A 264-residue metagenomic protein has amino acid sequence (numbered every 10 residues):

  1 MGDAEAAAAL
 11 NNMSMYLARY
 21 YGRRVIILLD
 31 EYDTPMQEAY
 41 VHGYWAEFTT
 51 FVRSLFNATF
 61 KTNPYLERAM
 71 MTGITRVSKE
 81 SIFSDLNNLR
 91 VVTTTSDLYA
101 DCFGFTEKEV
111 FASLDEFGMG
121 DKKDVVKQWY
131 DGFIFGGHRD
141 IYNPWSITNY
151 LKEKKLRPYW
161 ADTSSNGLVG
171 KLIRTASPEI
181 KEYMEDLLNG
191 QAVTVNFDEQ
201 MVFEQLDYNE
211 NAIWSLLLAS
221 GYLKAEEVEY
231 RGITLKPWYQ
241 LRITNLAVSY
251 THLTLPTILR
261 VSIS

Functional and structural regions predicted by a protein language model:
M1-L28, A58, T62: Mid-core helix/loop region of P-loop NTP-binding domains shared across ATPases and GTPases
Y16, E47-L66: Substrate-engagement module of ASCE P-loop NTPases
R23-W45: Conserved P-loop NTPase "ATPase switch" module shared by AAA+ and STAND
L28, E67-I74: Structural recognition of the conserved hydrophobic beta-strand(s) that form the central parallel beta-sheet of P-loop
S81-D85, V92-Y150: Amphipathic alpha-helical segments of the small helical/lid subdomains adjacent to P-loop NTPase cores
S177, K181-Y208: Conserved helicase/translocase motor-coupling segment
E227-Y250: Accessory beta->alpha helical hairpin/"wing" motif in late/C-terminal subdomains of nucleic-acid enzymes
T251-T257: Conserved small/polar residues in nucleotide/adenosyl-binding loops
